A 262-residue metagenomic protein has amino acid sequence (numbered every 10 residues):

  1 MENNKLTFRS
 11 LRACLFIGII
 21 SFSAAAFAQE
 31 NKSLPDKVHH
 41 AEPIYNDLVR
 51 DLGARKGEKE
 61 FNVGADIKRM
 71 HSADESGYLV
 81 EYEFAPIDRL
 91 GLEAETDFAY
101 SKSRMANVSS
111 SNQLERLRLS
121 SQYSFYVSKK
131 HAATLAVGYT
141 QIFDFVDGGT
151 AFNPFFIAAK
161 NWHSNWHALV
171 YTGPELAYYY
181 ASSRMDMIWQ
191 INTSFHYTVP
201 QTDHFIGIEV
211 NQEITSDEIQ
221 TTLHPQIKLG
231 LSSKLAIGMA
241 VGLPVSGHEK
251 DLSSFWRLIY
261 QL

Functional and structural regions predicted by a protein language model:
M1-A41: Cleavable N-terminal export/targeting peptides
Q29-L262: Transmembrane beta-barrel domains of Gram-negative outer membranes and organellar outer membranes
